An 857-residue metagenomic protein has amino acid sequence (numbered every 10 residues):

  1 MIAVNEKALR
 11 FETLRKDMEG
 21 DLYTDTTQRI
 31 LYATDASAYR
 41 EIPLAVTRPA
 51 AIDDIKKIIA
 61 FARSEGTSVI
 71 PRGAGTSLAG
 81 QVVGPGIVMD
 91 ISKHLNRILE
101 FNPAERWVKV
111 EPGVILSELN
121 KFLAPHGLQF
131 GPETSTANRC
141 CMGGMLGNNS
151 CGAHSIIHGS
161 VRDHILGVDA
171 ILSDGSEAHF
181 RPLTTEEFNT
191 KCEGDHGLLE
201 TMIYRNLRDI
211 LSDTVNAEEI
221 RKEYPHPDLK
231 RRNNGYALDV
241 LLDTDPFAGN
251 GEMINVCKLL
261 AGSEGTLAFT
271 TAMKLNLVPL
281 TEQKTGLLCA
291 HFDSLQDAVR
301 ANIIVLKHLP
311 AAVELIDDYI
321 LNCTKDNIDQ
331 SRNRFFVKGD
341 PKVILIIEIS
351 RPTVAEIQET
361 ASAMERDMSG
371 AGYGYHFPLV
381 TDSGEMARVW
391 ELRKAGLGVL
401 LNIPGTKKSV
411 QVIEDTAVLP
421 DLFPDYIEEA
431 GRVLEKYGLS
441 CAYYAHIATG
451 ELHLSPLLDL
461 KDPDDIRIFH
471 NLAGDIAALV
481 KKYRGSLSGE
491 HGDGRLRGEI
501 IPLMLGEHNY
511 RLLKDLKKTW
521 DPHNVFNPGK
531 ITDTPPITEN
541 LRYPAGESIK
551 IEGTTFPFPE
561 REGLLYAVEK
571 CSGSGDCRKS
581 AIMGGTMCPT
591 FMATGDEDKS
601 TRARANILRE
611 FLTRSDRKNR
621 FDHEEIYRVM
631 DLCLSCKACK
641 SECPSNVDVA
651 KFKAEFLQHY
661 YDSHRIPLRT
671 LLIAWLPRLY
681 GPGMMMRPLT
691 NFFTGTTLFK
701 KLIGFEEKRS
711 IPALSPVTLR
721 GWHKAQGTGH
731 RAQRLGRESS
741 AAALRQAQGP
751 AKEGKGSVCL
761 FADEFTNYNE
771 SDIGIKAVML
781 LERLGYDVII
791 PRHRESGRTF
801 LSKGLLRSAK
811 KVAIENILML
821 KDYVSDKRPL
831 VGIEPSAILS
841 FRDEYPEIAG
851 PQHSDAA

Functional and structural regions predicted by a protein language model:
M1-S64, A74-R106, S135, H158 (+5 more regions): N-terminal flexible segment immediately upstream of the FAD-binding catalytic core in FAD-dependent oxidoreductases
L14, L31, S37-V69, I87 (+7 more regions): N-terminal glycine-rich flavin-associated loop
Q28, S77-G80, T136-G143, H226 (+15 more regions): A glycine-rich phosphate-binding loop feature that marks nucleotide/adenosyl-phosphate handling sites
S37, G147, S155-H158, I165-L392 (+4 more regions): C-terminal substrate-binding/cap subdomain adjacent to the FAD-binding core in PCMH-type and related FAD-linked
E118, K191-E252, W520-P589, G595-D596 (+3 more regions): Flexible inter-domain linker/hinge segments
D521, P528, Y543, A650-G727 (+2 more regions): Iron-sulfur cluster-binding electron-transfer modules in prokaryotic oxidoreductases
T538-E539, Y543-G683, K810-N816, Q852-A857: Ferredoxin-type iron-sulfur electron-transfer modules in oxidoreductases and energy-metabolism complexes
Q726, Q733-K752: Short Gly/Ser/Thr- and charged-rich N-terminal loops/segments that act as flexible capping/hinge elements
